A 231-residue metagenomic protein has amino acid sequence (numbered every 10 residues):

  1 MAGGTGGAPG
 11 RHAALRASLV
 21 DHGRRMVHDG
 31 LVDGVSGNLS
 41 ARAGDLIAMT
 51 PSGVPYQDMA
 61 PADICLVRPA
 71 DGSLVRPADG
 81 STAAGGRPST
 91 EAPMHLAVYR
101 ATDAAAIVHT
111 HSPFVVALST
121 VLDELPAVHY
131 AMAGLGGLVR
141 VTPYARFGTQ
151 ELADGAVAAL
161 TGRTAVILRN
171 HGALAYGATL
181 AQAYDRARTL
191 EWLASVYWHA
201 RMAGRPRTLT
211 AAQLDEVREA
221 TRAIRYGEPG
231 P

Functional and structural regions predicted by a protein language model:
M1-P231: Glycine-rich flexible loops
